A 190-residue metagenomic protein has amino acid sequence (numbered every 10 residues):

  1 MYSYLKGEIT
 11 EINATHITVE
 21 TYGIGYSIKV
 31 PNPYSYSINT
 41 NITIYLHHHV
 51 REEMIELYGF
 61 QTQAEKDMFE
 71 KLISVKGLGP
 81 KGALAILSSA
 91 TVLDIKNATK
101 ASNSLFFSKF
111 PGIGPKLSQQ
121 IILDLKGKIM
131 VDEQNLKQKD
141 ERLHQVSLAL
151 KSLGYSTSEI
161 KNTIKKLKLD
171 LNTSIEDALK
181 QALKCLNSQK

Functional and structural regions predicted by a protein language model:
M1-S74, D177-K190: Structure-specific DNA junction-binding interface
I55-F60, P80-A98, Q120-E133: Amphipathic, charged-and-aliphatic alpha-helical interface segments that function as noncatalytic docking
D67-M68, S102-F106, R142-A149, N162-T163 (+1 more regions): A general alpha-helix detector
K71-S74, A83-I86, A98, F106-K109 (+1 more regions): Residue-level recognition of specific faces of alpha-helices
A83, I95, S118, I160-T163 (+1 more regions): Small-residue helix-packing motif on alpha-helices
N97-K100, E133, K168-N187: Short amphipathic alpha-helical segments at helix boundaries and their inter-helical linkers
Q119-K168: Strongly charged, low-complexity linkers/loops
